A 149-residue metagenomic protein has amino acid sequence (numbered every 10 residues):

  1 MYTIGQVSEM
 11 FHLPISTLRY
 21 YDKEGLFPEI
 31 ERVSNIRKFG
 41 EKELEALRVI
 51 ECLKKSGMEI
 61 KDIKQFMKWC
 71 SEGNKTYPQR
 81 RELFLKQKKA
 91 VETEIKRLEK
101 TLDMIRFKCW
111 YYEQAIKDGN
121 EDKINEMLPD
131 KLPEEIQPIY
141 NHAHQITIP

Functional and structural regions predicted by a protein language model:
M1-K68: Basic helix-turn-helix/winged-helix DNA-binding cores and closely related short helical interaction motifs
V7, G25-L26, L44, S71 (+3 more regions): Short linear sequence elements within intrinsically disordered, low-complexity coil regions
L26, M58, N74-K75, N120: Residue-level recognition of short, well-ordered coil/turn positions that link secondary-structure elements
R32, G73-N74: A short, mixed-charge helix-start or loop-turn motif at secondary-structure junctions
Q65-K68, E72, F84: Long, amphipathic alpha-helical segments that form or neighbor coiled-coils/leucine zippers used for dimerization
K75-P149: C-terminal regulatory/oligomerization modules of transcriptional regulators
